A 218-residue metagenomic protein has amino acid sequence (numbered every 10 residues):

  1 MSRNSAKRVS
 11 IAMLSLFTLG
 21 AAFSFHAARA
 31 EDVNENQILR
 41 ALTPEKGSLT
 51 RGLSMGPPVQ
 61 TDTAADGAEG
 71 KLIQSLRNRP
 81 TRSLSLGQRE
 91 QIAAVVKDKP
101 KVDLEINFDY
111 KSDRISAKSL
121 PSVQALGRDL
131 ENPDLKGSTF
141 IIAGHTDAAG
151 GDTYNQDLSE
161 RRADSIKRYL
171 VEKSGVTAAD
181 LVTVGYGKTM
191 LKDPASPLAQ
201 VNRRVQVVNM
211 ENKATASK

Functional and structural regions predicted by a protein language model:
S2-K97: N-terminal targeting leaders that direct proteins to extracytoplasmic destinations
G20-F23, P133-L135, S174-V176, L198-Q200: Generic structural signal for beta-strand residues in well-ordered domains
Q37, G67, K71, K118-A125 (+3 more regions): Extracytoplasmic/secreted proteins, especially bacterial periplasmic and envelope-associated proteins
L39-L42, L76, L130, L158 (+1 more regions): Generic leucine side-chain signal with a strong bias for well-ordered alpha-helical environments
D66, K101, S112-L120, Q156-S159 (+2 more regions): Solvent-exposed, acidic/flexible segments
L86-K97, K101, D109-A143, K167-E172 (+2 more regions): Periplasmic peptidoglycan-binding/anchoring modules of Gram-negative envelope and division proteins
H145-K218: Periplasmic OmpA-like peptidoglycan-binding domain that tethers envelope proteins to the cell wall
